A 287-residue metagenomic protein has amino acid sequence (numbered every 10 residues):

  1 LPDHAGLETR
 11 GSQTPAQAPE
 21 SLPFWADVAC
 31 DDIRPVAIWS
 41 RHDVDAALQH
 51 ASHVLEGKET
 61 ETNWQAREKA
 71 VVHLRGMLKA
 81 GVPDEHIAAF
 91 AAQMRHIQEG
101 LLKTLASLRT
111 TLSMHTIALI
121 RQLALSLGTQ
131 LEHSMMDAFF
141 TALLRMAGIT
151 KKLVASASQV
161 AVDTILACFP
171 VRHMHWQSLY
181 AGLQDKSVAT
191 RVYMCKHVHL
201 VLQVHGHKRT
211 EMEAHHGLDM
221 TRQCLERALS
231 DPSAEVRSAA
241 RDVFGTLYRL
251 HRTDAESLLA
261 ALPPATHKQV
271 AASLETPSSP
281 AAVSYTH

Functional and structural regions predicted by a protein language model:
P2-K79: N-terminal "cap/leader" segments of large eukaryotic alpha-helical scaffolds
S21-V28, W64-G81, T110-R121, K151-S156 (+1 more regions): HEAT-repeat alpha-solenoid elements in large eukaryotic scaffold proteins
A47-S52, E85-L102, L131-L144, V171-L183 (+2 more regions): HEAT/HEAT-like alpha-solenoid repeats
G57-A66, E99-M114, Q130, A142-S156 (+3 more regions): Short coil/turn segments at helix-helix junctions and helix-capping linkers within large alpha-helical proteins
L74-L78, T116-L127, M146, A161-A167 (+4 more regions): Hydrophobic residues within the alpha-helices of tandem HEAT/HEAT-like
G81-D84, A124-E132: Short amphipathic alpha-helical interface patches used for protein-protein assembly/oligomerization
Y193-C195, H199-P280: Ankyrin-repeat TPLH-centered helix-turn motif and closely related helix/turn capping elements of eukaryotic
Y285-H287: Conserved small/polar residues in nucleotide/adenosyl-binding loops
